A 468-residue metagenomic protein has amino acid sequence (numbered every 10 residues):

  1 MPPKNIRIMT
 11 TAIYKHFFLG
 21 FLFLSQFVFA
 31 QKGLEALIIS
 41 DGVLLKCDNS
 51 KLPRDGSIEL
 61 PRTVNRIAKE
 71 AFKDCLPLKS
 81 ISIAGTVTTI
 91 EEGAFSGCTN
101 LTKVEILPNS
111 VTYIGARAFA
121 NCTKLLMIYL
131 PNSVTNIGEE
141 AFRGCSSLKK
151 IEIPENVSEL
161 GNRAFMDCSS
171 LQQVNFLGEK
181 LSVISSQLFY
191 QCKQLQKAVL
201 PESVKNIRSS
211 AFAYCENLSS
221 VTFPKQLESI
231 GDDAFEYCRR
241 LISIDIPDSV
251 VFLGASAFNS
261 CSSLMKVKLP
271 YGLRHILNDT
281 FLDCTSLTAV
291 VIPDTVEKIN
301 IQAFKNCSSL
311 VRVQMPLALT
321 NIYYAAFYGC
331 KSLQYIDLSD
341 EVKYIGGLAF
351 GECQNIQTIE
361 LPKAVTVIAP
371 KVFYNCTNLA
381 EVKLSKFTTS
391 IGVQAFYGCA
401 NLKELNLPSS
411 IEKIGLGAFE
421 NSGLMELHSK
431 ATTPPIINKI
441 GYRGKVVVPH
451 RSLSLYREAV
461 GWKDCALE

Functional and structural regions predicted by a protein language model:
M1-K32: Bacterial Sec-dependent N-terminal signal peptides
I8-M9, Y14, L19, A71 (+21 more regions): Intrinsically disordered and other compositionally biased segments
Q31-S40, K51-R66, L76-T89, T99-Y113 (+16 more regions): Structural signature of tandem-repeat unit edges
A68-A71, E91-S96, G115-A118, G138-R143 (+12 more regions): Consensus positions within tandem repeat domains that build extended binding/scaffold surfaces
S454-G461: Short, surface-exposed terminal/edge motifs of secreted or surface/virion proteins that either
